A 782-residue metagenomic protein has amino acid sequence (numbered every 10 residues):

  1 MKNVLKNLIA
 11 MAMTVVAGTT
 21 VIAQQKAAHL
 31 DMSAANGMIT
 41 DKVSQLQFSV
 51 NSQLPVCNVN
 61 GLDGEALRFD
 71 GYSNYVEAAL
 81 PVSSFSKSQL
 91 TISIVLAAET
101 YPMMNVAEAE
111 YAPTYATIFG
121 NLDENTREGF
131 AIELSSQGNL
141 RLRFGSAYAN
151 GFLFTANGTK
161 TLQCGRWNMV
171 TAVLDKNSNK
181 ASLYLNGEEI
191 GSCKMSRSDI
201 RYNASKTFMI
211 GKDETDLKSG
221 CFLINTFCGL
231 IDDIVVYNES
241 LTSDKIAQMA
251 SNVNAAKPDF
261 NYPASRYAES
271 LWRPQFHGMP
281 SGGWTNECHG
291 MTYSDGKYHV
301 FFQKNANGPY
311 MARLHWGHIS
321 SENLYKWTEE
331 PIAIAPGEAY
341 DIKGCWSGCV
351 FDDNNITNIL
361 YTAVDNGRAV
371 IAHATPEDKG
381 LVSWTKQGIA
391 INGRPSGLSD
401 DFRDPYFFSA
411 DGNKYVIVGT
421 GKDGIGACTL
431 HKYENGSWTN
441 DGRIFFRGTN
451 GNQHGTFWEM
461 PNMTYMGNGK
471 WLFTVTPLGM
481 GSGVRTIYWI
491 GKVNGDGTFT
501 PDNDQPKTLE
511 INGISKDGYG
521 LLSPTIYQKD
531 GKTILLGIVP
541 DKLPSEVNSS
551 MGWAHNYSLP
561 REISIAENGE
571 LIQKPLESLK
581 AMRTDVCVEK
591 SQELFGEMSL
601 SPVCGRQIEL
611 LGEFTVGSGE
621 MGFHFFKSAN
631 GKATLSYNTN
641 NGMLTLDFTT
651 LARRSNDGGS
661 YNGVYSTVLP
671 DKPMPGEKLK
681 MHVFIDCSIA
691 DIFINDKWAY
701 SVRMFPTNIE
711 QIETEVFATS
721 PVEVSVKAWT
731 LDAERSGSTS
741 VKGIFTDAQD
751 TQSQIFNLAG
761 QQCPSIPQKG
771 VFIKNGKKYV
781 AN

Functional and structural regions predicted by a protein language model:
M1, M463, S738-I744, G760 (+1 more regions): Terminal processing/anchoring signals of secreted or surface-associated proteins and related intramolecular
M1-Q24: Bacterial Sec-dependent N-terminal signal peptides
Q24-N51, C57-F260, S265, E593-L611 (+1 more regions): Extracellular glycan-associated modules
Y184-G187, F693-D696, A759, N775: Short strand-turn-strand beta-turns centered on an Asx-Gly dipeptide
D244-D404, F408-Q453, G467-D517, G537-E589 (+3 more regions): Beta-rich carbohydrate-recognition and catalytic domains
P258-F260, E734-A759: Residue-level detector of functionally pivotal "anchor" positions at catalytic/ligand-binding pockets or at interdomain
Y262, N494-Y519, T525-G737: Beta-rich accessory regions
V771-N782: C-terminal tail/sorting-segment detector
